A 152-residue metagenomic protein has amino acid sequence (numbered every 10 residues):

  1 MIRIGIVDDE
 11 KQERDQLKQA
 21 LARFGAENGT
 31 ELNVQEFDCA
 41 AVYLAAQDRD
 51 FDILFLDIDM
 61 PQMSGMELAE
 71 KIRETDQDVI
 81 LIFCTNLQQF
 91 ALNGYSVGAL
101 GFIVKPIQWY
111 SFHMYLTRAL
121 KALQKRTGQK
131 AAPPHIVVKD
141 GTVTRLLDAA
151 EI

Functional and structural regions predicted by a protein language model:
M1-G5: Non-catalytic signal-transmission and effector/linker regions of two-component phosphorelay proteins
V7-D8, F37-C39, L54: Conserved sequence signature across two-component system core domains
K11-Q35: Two-component/phosphorelay signaling modules centered on CheY-like receiver
E13, F90-A91, R145: Short phosphate-engaging motifs
G29, A45-A46, E74, T144-L147: Structural motif
T30-L32, Q77, P134: Residue-level signal for beta-strand positions within conserved beta-sheet cores that form or flank
V42-A45, F51-G128: CheY-like receiver
M114-I152: Conserved binding/recognition cores within well-folded domains
